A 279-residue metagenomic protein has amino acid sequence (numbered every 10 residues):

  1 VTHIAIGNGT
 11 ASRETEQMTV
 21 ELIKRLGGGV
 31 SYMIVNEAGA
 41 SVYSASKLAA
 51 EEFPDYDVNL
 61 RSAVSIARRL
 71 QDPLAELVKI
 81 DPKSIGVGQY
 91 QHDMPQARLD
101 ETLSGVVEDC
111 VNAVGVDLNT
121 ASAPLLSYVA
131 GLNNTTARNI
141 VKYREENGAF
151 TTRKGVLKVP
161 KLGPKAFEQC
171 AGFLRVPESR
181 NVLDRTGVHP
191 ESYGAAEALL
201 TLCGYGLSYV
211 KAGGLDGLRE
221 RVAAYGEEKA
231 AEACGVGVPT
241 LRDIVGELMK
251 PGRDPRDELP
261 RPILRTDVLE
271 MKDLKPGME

Functional and structural regions predicted by a protein language model:
V1-S104: Phosphate- and other anionic-substrate recognition elements at nucleic-acid/protein interfaces
H3, A45-V58, V87-Q91, E108-V111 (+3 more regions): Short beta-alpha connecting loops at secondary-structure transitions that line or flank enzyme active sites
G7, I80-V87, G155, A171 (+3 more regions): Short coil/turn segments at secondary-structure boundaries
A11, T15, N59-I66, D81 (+12 more regions): Helical mechanochemical/support elements of P-loop NTPase systems and associated helical scaffolds
K24, G28, Q71-K79, T201 (+5 more regions): Generic secondary-structure signature for well-ordered alpha-helical cores
D72-Y143, E227: Charge-patterned, long linear interaction tracts outside catalytic cores
A113-L218, A224-G226, L248-P251: Accessory alpha-helical DNA-binding modules that contact the DNA backbone or grooves
R219-E279: Cofactor-pocket helix-loop regions in the catalytic cores of large enzyme subunits
